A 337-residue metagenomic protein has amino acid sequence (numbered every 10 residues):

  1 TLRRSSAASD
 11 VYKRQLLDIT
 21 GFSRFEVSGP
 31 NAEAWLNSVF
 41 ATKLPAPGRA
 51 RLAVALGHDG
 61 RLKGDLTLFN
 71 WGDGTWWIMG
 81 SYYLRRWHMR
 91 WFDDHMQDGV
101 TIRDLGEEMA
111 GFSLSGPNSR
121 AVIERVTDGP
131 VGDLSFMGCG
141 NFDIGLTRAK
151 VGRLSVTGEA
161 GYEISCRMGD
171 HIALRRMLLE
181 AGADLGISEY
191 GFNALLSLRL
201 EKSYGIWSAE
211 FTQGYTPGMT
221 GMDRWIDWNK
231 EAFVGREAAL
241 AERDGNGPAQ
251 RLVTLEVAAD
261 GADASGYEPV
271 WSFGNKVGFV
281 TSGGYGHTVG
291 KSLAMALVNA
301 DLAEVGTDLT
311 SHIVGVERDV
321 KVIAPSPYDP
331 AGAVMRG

Functional and structural regions predicted by a protein language model:
T1-A8, Y12: Single conserved hydrophobic/aromatic residue that forms the stacking wall/gate of nucleotide- or nucleobase-binding
A8, L17, P248: Short acidic (Asp/Glu) and glycine-rich catalytic loops that position anionic groups and cofactors
L16, P45-P47, V54-R61, T67-G72 (+2 more regions): Short, charge-rich binding segments
L16-L17, V234: Short hydrophobic beta-strand that contains or immediately precedes a catalytic carboxylate
T20-F22: Active-site acidic/histidine clusters and adjacent loop/turn architecture that either coordinate catalytic ions
R24-E26, V253: Short amphipathic
P30-G64, S119-T147: Internal amphipathic helical hairpin motif
N70-G337: Conserved, structured C-terminal
